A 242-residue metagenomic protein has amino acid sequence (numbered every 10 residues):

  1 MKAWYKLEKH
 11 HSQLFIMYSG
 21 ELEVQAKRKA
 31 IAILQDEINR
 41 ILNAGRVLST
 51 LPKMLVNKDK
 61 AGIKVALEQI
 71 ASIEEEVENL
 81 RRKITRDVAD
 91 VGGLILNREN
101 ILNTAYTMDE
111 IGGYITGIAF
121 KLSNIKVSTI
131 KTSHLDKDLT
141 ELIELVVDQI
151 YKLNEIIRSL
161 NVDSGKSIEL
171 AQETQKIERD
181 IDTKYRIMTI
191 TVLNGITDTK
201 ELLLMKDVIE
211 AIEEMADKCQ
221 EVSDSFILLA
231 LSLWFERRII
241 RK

Functional and structural regions predicted by a protein language model:
K2-K242: Cytosolic, long alpha-helical scaffolding segments
